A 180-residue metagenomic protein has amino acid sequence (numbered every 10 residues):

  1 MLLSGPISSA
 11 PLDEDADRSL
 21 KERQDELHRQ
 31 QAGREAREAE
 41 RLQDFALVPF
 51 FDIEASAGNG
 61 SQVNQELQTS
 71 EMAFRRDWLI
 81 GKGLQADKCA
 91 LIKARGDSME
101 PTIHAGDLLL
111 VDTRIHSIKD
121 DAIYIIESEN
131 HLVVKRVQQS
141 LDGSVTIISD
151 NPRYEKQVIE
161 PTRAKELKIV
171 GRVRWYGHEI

Functional and structural regions predicted by a protein language model:
M1: DNA major-groove recognition helix of helix-turn-helix/homeodomain DNA-binding modules
S4-A105, W175-I180: Short, positionally conserved secondary-structure boundary motifs
G60-Q62, L79-I180: Acidic/glycine-rich C-terminal interaction modules and beta/coil loop segments that lie outside canonical DNA-binding
